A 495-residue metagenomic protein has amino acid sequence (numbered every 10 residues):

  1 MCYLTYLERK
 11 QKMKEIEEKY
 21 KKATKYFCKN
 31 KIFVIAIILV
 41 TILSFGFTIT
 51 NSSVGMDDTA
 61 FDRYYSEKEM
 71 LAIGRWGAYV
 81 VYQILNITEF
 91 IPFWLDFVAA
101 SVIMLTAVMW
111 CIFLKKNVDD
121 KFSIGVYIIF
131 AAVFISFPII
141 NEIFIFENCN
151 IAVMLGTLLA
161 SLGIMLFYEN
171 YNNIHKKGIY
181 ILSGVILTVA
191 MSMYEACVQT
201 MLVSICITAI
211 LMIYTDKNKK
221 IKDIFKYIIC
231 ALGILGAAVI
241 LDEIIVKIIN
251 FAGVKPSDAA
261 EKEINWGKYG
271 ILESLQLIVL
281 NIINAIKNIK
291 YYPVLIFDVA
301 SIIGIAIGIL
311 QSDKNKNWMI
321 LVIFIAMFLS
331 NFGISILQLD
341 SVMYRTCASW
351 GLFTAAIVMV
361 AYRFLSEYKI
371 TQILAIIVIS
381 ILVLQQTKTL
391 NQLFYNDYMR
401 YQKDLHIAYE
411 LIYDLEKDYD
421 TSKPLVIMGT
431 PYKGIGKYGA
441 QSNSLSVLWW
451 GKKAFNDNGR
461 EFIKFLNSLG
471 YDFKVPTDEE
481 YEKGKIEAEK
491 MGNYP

Functional and structural regions predicted by a protein language model:
K14-A72, W76, Y82, N86-Y127 (+3 more regions): Intrinsically disordered, polar/acidic, low-complexity terminal segments
V40, I128-F134, D313-I336, I381: Transmembrane alpha-helix segments characteristic of polytopic inner-membrane glycan-assembly/cell-envelope
L71, R75, F122-Y168, S192-M193 (+4 more regions): Membrane-interface micro-motifs in multi-pass membrane enzymes
L166-T188, N218-I229, Q372-I373: Short hydrophobic alpha-helices at membrane interfaces in multi-pass membrane enzymes
I179-E195, T200, C206: Membrane-interface alpha helices of multi-pass inner-membrane proteins
T200-G236: Perimembrane helix-loop-helix junctions
Y227-F297: Membrane-lumen/periplasm interface segments of specific transmembrane helices in polyprenyl phosphate-linked
K290-W318: Hydrophobic, aromatic-rich transmembrane alpha-helices and their immediate juxtamembrane boundary segments
